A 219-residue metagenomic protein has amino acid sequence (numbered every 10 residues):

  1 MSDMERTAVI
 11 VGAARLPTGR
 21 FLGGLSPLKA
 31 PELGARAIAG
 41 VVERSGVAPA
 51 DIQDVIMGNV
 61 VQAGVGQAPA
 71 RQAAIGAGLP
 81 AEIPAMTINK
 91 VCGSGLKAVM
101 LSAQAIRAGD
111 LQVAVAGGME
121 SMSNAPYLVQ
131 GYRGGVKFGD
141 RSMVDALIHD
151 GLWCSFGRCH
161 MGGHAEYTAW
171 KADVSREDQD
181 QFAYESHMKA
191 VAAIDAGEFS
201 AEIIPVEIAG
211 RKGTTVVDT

Functional and structural regions predicted by a protein language model:
S2-A30, G40, W170: Condensing-enzyme catalytic core mediating Claisen C-C bond formation in acyl metabolism
A14-L16, P27-L28, L33-R36, R44 (+1 more regions): N-terminal extracellular/periplasmic Venus flytrap/periplasmic-binding protein-like
F21-G23, Q67-A68, N124-Q130: Short acidic, glycine/serine/threonine-rich loops at helix termini
F21-V47, D51-G64: N-terminal beta-alpha supersecondary unit
A30-G46, P69-A73, A98-L101, M161-T168 (+1 more regions): Short, well-ordered amphipathic alpha-helical segments that serve as non-catalytic structural scaffolds within diverse
N59-A114, S155-M161: Conserved catalytic cysteine-centered active-site region of acyl-thioester-dependent Claisen-condensing enzymes
K90-E120, G163, A169-E198: Active-site-proximal alpha-helical scaffold in enzymes
V113-Y167: Flexible glycine-/small-residue-enriched beta->alpha junction loops that bind anionic phosphate/pyrophosphate groups
